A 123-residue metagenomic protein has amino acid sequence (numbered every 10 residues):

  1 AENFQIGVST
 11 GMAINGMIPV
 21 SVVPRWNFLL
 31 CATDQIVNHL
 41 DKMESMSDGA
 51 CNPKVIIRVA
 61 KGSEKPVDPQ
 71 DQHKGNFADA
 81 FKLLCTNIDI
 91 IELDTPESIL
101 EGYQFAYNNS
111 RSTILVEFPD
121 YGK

Functional and structural regions predicted by a protein language model:
A1-F4, T10-K123: Conserved thiamine diphosphate
